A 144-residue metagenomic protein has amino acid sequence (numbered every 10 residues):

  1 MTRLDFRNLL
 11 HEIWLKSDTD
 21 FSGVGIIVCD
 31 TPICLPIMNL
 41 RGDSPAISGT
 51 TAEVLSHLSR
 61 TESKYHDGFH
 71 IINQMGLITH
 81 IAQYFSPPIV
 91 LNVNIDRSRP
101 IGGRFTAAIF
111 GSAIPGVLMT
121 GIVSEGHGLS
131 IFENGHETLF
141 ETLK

Functional and structural regions predicted by a protein language model:
M1-K144: Divalent-cation
